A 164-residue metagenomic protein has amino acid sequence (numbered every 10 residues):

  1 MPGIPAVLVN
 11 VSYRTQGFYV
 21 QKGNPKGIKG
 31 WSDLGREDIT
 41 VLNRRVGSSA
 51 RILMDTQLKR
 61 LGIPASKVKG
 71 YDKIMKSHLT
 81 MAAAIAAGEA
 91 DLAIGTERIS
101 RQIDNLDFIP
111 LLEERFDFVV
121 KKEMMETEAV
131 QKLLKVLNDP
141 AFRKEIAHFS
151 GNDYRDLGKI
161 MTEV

Functional and structural regions predicted by a protein language model:
M1-N24: N-terminal segment of the mature folded domain
Y13-T15, I103-K135, D156-K159: Periplasmic-binding protein-like
V20-V41: Flexible hinge/capping segments at coil-to-helix
K22-K29, I63, E123-A129: Short helix-loop capping/hinge motifs at secondary-structure junctions, enriched in acidic/polar residues
S32, R44, A50-K73: Ligand-binding cleft/hinge of the Venus flytrap
L34, M54, A82-A86: Hydrophobic residues within well-ordered alpha-helices
R44-T56, P140-V164: Ligand-binding clefts/hinges and TM-proximal coupling segments of bilobed small-molecule sensing domains
A82-L112: A ligand-binding cleft/hinge motif common to bilobed small-molecule-binding domains
